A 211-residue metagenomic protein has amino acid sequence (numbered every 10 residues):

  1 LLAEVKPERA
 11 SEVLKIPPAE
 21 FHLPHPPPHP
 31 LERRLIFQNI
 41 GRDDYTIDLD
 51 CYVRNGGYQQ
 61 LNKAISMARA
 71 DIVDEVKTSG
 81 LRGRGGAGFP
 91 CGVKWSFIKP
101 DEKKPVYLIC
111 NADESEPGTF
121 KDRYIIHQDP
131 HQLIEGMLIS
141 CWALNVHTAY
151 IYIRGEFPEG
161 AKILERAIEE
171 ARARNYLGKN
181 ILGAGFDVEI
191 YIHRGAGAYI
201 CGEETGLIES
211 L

Functional and structural regions predicted by a protein language model:
L1-L211: Feature of Fe-S/electron-transfer and energy-metabolism proteins that preferentially highlights extended coupling
